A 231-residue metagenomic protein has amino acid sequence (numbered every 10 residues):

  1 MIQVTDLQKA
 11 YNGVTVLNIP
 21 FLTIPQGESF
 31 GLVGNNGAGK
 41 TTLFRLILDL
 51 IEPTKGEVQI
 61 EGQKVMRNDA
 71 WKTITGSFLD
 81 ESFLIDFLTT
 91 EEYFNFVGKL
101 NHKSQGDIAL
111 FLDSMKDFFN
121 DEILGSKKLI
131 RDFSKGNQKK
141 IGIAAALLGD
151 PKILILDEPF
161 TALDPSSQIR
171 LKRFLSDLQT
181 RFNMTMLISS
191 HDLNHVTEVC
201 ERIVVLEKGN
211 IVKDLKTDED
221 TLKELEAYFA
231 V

Functional and structural regions predicted by a protein language model:
V33-N35: The feature captures the beta-strand-to-loop junction immediately N-terminal to the Walker
L48: Helix-to-loop junction immediately C-terminal to a conserved catalytic motif
G56-W71: Conserved ABC transporter NBD signature motif
L154-E158: Catalytic Walker B motif of ABC-type/P-loop ATPase nucleotide-binding domains
P165-S167: Helix N-cap at the start of a conserved alpha-helix in ABC-type nucleotide-binding domains
S190-H191: H-loop/switch region of ABC-family ATPase nucleotide-binding domains
